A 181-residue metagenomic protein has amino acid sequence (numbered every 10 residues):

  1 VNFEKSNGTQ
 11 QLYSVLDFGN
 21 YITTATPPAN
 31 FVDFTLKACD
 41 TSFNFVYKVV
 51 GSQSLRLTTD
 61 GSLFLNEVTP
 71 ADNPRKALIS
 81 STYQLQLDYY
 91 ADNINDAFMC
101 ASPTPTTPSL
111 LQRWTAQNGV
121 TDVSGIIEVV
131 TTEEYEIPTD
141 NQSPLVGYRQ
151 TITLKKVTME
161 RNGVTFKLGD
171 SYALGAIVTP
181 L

Functional and structural regions predicted by a protein language model:
V1-A29, T41-G147: Surface-exposed helix/loop patches within compact recognition domains
T9-A38, T153-L181: Edge beta-strand at a domain terminus
